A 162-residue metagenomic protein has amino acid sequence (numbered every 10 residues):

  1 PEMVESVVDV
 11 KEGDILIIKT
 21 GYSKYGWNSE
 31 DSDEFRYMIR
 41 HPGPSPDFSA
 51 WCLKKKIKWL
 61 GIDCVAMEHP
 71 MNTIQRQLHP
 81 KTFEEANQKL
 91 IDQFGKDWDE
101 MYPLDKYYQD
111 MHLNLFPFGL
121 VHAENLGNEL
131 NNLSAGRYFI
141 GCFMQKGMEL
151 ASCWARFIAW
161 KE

Functional and structural regions predicted by a protein language model:
P1-E162: Active-/binding-site microenvironments in catalytic and ligand-binding cores
